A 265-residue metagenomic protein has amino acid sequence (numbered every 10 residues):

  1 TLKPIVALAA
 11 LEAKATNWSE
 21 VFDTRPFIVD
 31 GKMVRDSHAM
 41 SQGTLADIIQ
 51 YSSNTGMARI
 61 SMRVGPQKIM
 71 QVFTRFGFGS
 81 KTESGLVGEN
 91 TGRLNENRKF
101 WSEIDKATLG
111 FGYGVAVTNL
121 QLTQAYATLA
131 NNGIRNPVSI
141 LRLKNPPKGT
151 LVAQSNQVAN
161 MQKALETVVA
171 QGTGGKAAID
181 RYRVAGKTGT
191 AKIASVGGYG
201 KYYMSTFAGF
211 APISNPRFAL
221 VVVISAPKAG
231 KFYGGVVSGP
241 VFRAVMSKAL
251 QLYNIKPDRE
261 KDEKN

Functional and structural regions predicted by a protein language model:
I5-A226, G234, I255, D262-N265: Beta-lactam-recognizing serine transpeptidase/beta-lactamase-like catalytic domain environment
G239-N265: Short, gly/Ser/Thr-rich active-site loops of penicillin-recognizing serine hydrolases
